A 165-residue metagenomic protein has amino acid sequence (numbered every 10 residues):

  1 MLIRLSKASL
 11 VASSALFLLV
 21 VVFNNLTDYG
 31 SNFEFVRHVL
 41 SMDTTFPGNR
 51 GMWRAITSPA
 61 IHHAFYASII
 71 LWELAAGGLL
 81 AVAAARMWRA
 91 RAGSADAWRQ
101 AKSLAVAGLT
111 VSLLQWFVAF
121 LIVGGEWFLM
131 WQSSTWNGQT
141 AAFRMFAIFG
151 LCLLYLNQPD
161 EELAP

Functional and structural regions predicted by a protein language model:
I3-F35: N-terminal signal-anchor transmembrane alpha helix
K7-S13, I69, A105-Q115: Hydrophobic alpha-helical transmembrane segments of polytopic
N24-L40, A105-S112: Alpha-helical transmembrane segments of integral membrane proteins, especially early/N-terminal helices
G30-I61: Membrane-interface interhelical connector segments
A55-A76: Individual transmembrane alpha-helix segments
G78-T110: Cytoplasmic juxtamembrane regions at transmembrane-helix boundaries
T110-P165: Alpha-helical transmembrane segments of multi-pass integral membrane proteins, characterized by long hydrophobic
